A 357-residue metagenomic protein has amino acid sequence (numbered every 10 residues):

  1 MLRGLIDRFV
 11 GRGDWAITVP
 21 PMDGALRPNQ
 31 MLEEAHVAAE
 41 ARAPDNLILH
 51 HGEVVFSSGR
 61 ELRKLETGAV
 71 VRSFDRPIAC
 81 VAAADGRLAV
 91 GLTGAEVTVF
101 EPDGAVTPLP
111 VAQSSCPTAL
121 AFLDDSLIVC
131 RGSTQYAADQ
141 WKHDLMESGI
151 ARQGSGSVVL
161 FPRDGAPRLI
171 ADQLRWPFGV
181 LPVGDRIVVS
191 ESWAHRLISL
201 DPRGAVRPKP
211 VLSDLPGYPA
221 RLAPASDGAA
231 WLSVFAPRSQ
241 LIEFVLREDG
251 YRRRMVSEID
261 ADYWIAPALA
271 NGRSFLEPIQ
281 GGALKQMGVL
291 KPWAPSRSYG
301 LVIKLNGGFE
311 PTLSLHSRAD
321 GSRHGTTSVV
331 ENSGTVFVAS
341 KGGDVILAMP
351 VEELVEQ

Functional and structural regions predicted by a protein language model:
L2-G4, G11-A43, L65-A69, K304-R318: A short helix->beta-strand "capping" segment at the edge of beta-propeller domains
L32-A39, T67-S73, A105-V111, A166-A171 (+2 more regions): A short beta-strand motif characteristic of beta-propeller blades
A39-H51, F74-R87, A112-D125, S155-S157 (+6 more regions): Beta-rich, blade/repeat-based domains predominating in secreted/periplasmic proteins but also intracellular
H50-R60, A89-A95, V129-K142, V188-A194 (+3 more regions): Conserved beta-strand positions in repeat-built beta-propeller and related beta-rich domains
L65-G68, E101-A105, F161-G165, D201-A205 (+2 more regions): Short loop/turn segments that connect beta-strands within beta-propeller blades
G91-T98, P102-L123, C130-G156: Asp-box/WD-like beta-propeller blade repeats and closely related beta-sheet repeat scaffolds
C130-R152, F235-R297: Short, conserved, GDST-rich strand-edge loop motifs in beta-rich repeat architectures
P237, G325-Q357: Blade-level signature of beta-propeller repeat domains, shared across WD40, Kelch, NHL, RCC1 and BNR/Asp-box propellers
